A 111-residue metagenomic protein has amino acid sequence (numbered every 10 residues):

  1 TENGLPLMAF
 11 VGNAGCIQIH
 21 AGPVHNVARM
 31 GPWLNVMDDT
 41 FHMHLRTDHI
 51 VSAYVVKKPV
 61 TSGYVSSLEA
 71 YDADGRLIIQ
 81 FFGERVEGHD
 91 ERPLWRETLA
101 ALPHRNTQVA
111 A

Functional and structural regions predicted by a protein language model:
T1-M37: Long, positively charged binding patches that form subdomain-scale interaction surfaces for polyanionic ligands
V11-A14, R29, N35-A111: C-terminal functional regions that serve as terminal interaction/effector modules
